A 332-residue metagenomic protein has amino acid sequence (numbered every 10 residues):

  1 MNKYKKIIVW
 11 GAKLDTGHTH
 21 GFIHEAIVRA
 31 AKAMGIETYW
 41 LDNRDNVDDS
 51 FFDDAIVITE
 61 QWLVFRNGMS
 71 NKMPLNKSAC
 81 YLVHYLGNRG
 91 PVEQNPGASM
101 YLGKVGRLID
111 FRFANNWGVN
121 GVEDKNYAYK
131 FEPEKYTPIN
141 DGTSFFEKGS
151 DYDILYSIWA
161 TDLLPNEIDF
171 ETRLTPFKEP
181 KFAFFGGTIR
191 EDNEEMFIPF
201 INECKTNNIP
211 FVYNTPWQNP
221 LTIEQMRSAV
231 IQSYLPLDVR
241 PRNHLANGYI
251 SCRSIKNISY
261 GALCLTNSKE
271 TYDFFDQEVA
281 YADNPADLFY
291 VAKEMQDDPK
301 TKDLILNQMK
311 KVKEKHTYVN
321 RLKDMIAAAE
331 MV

Functional and structural regions predicted by a protein language model:
M1-G87, P91-Y101, G106, T206-P210 (+4 more regions): N-terminal pre-catalytic "stem/leader" segment of glycosyltransferase-like enzymes
S70-N207, T317-N320: Catalytic core of nucleotide-activated saccharide and alditol-phosphate transferases
T215-I231: Conserved active-site histidine-acidic residue motif and adjacent donor-binding/catalytic loop of glycosyltransferases
P220-E224, L235-K256, T266-F274: Nucleotide-sugar-dependent
Y234, G261-A262: A short alpha->beta transition loop at the rim of the catalytic pocket in nucleotide-sugar-dependent
D276-D283: A short acidic/histidine/glycine-rich donor-binding loop in glycosyltransferase catalytic cores
N284-T301: C-terminal "capping" alpha-helix adjacent to the active site of nucleotide-linked donor transferases in cell-envelope
Q296-A329: A charged, aromatic-enriched C-terminal amphipathic alpha-helix characteristic of glycosyltransferases across folds
